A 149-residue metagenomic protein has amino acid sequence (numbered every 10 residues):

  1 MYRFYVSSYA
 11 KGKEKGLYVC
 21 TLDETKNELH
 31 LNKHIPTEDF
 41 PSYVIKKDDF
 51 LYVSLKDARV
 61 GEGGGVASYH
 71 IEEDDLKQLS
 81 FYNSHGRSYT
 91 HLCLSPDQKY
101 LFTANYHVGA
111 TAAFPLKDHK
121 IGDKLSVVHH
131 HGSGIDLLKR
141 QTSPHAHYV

Functional and structural regions predicted by a protein language model:
M1-G12, G16-L22: An edge-strand/N-cap motif at the start of beta-rich repeat modules
M1-Y2, D48-D49, D97-K99: Short coil/turn segments that connect the beta-strands within blades of beta-propeller domains
V6, Y52-S54, T103: Residue position within the beta-strands of beta-propeller blades
A10-K13, D57-G61, H107-A110: Short glycine/acidic-enriched loop and turn motifs that connect beta-strands
K13, D39-F40, E62, S88-T90 (+1 more regions): Beta-rich catalytic cores
G16-Y18, G64-A67, A110-A112: A short loop-to-beta-strand structural motif that recurs across blades of beta-propeller domains
Y43-K46, L94: Residue-level recognition of a conserved intra-blade site in WD40 beta-propeller repeats
L76-Y148: Asp-box/WD-like beta-propeller blade repeats and closely related beta-sheet repeat scaffolds
